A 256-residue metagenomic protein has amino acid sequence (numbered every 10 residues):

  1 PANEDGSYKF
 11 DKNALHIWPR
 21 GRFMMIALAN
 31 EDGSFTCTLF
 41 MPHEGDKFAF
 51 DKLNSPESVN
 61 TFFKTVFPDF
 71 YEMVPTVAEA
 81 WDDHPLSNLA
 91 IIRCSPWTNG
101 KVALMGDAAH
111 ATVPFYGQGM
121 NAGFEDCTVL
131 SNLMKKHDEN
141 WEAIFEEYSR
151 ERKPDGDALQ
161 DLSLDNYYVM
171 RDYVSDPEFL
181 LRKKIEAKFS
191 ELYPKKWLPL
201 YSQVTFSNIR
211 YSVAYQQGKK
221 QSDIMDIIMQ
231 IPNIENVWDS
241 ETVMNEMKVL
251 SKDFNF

Functional and structural regions predicted by a protein language model:
P1-P85, R93-C94, T98: Conserved FAD-binding catalytic core of PHBH/FMO-like flavoproteins
M24, L89-R93, A109-N121, P154: Glycine-rich phosphate/pyrophosphate-binding beta-alpha loops
E31, F63, D126, R152-D155: Hydrophobic/aromatic residues within well-ordered alpha-helical segments
P42-K47, H110-A111, N166: A short, flexible beta-alpha/helix-coil linker loop
S87-L104, D157, F179: FAD-binding beta-loop-beta segment adjacent to the flavin cofactor pocket
M105-D107, E125: Active-site flanking residues adjacent to catalytic metal/cofactor-binding acidic residues
Y116-L133: A short alpha/beta connector and helix-capping loop motif
N132-F256: C-terminal helical "tail/cap" subdomain of flavin- and related membrane-associated enzymes
